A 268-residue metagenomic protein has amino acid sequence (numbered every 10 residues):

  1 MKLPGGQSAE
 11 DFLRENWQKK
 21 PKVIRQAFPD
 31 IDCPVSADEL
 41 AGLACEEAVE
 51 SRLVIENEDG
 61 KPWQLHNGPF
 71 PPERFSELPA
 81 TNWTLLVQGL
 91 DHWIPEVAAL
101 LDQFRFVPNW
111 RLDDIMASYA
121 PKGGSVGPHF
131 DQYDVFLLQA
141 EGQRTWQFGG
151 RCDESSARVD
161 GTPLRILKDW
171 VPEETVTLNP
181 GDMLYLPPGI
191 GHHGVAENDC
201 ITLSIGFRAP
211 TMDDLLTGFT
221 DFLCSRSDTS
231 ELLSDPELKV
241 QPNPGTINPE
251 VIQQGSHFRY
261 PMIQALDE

Functional and structural regions predicted by a protein language model:
M1-K2, R165-T177, H193-E268: Fe(II)/2-oxoglutarate
M1-L101, R105-P121, E237-G245, P249-E268: Transition-metal
P34-V35, V126-F130, L138, V195: Short histidine-centered beta-strand/loop micro-motifs that create catalytic or ligand/metal-coordination sites
W93, K122, Q132, I190 (+1 more regions): A generic "binding-loop/recognition-motif" signal
Y119-P121, D131-C152, D160, I166-K168 (+1 more regions): Short, conserved beta-strand element in jelly-roll/cupin
D134, D153-A157, C200-T202, M212: A short alpha->loop->secondary-structure connector
A140, V176-V195: Conserved metal-binding segment of the jelly-roll/cupin
